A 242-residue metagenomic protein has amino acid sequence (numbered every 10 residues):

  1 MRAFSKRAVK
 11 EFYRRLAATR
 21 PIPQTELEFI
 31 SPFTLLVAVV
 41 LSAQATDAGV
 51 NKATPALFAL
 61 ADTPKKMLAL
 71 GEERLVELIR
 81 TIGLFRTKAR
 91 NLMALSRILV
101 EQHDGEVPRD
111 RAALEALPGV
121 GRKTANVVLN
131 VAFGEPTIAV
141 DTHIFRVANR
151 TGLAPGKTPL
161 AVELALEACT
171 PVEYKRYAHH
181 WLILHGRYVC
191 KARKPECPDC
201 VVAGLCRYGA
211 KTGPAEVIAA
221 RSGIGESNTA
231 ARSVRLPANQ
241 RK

Functional and structural regions predicted by a protein language model:
R2-R221, L236: Catalytic cores of DNA base-excision repair glycosylases
V217-K242: Acidic, low-complexity intrinsically disordered tails
